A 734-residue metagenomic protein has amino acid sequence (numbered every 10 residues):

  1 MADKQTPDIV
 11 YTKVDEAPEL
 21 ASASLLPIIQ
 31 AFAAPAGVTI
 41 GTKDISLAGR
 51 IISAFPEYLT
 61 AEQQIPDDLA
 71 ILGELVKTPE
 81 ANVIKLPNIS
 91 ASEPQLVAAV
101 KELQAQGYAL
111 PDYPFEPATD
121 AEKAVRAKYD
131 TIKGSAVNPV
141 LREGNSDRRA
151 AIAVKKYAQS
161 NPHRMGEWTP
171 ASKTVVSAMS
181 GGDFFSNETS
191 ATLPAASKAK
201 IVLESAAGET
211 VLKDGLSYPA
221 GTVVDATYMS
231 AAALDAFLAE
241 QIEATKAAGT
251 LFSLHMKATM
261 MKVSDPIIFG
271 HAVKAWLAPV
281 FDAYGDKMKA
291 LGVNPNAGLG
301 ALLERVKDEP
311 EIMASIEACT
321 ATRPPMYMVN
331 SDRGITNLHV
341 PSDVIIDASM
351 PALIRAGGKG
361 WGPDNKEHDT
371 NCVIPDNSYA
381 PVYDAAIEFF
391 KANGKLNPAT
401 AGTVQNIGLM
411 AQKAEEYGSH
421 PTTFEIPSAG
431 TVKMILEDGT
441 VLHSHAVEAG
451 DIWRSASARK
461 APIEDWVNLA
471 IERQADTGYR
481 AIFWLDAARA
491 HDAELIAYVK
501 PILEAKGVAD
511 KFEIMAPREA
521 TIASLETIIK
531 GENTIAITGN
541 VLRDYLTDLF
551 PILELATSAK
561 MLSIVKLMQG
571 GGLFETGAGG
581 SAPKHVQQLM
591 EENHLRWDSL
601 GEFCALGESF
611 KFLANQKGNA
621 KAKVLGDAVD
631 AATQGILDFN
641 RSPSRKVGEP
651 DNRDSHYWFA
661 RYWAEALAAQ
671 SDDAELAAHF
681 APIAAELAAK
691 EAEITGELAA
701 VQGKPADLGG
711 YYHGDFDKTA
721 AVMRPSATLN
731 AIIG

Functional and structural regions predicted by a protein language model:
A2-G270, P279-Y498, I502-P517, L525 (+5 more regions): Extended, well-ordered protein cores
K623, A674-A678: Short, solvent-exposed positions on alpha-helices
A668-S671: Ligand-binding pocket scaffold of soluble enzyme catalytic domains
A677-A685: Short, charged, amphipathic alpha-helical segments
T695-Y711: A glycine-biased, small/acidic residue-tolerant capping/turn segment at secondary-structure junctions
G714-G734: C-terminal accessory extensions/subdomains outside the catalytic/core fold
